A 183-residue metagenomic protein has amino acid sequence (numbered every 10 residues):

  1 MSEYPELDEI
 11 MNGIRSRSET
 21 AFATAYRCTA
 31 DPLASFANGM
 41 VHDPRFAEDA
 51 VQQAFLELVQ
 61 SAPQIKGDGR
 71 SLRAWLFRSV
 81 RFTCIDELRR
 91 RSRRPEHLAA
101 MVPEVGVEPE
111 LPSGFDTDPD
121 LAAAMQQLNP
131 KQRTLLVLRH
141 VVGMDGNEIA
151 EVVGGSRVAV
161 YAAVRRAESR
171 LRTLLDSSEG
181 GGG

Functional and structural regions predicted by a protein language model:
Y4, D86, R94-D118, A123 (+1 more regions): Internal acidic/polar
M11-S35: A short, charge-rich alpha-helical start-of-domain segment used by transcription regulators
I14, L33, A37, A47-L58 (+3 more regions): Short, small-hydrophobic-rich alpha-helical interface motif
R15-S16, H42, Q52-S71, R90-S92: Sigma70-family region 2
A25, T29, L33, A54 (+3 more regions): Residue-level preference for hydrophobic side chains embedded in well-ordered alpha helices
C28-D31, M40-H42, V137-M144, V152: Short helix-capping/turn signature of helix-turn-helix
Q60-G67, F77-A99, G114: Arg/Lys-rich amphipathic alpha helix in sigma70-family domain 2
R81, I85, A124, Q132 (+2 more regions): DNA-recognition helix of helix-turn-helix
